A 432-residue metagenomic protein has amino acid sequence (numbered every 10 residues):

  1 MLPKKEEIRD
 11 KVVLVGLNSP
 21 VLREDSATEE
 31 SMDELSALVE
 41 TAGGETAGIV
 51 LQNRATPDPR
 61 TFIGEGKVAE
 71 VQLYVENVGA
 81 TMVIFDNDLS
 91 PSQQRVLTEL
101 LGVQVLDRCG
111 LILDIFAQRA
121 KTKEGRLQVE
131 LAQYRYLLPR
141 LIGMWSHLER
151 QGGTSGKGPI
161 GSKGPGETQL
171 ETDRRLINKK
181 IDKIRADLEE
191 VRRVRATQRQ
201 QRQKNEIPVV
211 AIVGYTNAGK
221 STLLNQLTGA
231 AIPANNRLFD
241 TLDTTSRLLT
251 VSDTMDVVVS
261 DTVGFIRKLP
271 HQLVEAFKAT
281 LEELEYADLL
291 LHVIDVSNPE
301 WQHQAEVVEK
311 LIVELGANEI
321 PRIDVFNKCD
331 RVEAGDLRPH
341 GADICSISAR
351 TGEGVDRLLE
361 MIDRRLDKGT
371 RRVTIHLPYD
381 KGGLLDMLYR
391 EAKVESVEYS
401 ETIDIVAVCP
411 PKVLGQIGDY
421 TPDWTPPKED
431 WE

Functional and structural regions predicted by a protein language model:
M1-L113, T425-P426, D430-E432: N-terminal accessory targeting/assembly segments
K4-D10, E149-L289: Conserved G1/Walker A P-loop phosphate-binding module
L14-N18, I49-Q52, I84-D86, H292-D295 (+3 more regions): Conserved beta-strand segments of the P-loop GTPase G domain that flank and frequently precede/overlap
N18-L22, R54-T56, D88-P91, G110-L113 (+6 more regions): Conserved nucleotide-binding/hydrolysis micro-motifs of P-loop NTPases
V21-A27, P57-T61, R119-E124, Q169 (+4 more regions): Flexible beta-alpha connector loops of hexameric P-loop NTPases
E30-T41, Q72-N77, N87-V103, D253-D256 (+1 more regions): Conserved C-terminal guanine-recognition region of P-loop GTPase G domains, centered on the G4
L100-G158, P165, N318-D324, K328-Y379 (+1 more regions): Canonical P-loop GTPase G-domain recognition
L366-V413, W431: Long, well-ordered amphipathic alpha-helical subdomains in the mid-to-C-terminal portions of large enzyme subunits
